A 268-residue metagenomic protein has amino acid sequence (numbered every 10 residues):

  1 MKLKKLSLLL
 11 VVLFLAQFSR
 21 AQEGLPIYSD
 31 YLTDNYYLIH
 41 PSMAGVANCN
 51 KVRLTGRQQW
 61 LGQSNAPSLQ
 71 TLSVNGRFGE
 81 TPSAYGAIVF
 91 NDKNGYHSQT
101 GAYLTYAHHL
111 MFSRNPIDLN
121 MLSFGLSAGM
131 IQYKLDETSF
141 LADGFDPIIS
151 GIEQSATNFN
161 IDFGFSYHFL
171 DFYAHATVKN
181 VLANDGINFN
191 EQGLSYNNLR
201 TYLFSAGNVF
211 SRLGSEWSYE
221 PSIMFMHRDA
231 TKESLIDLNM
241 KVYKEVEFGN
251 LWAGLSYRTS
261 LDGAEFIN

Functional and structural regions predicted by a protein language model:
M1-P26, M240: Bacterial Sec-dependent N-terminal signal peptides
Q22-N268: Subset of outer-membrane beta-barrel
